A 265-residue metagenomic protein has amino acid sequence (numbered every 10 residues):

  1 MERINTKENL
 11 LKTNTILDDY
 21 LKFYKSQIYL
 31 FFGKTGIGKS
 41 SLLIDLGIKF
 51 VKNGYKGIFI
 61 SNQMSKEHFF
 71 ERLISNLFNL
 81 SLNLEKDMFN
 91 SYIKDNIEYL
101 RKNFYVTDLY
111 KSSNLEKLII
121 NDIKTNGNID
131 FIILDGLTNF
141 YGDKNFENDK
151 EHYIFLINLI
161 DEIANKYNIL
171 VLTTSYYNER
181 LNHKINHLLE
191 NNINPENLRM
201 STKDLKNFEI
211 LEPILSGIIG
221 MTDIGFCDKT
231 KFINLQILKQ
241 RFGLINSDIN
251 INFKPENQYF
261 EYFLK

Functional and structural regions predicted by a protein language model:
M1-K25, F50, I97-R101, I163 (+3 more regions): Core recognition of P-loop NTPase motor domains used across DNA-transaction enzymes
M1-L80, L211-E212: The Walker A/P-loop phosphate-binding site
N14-Y20, Y55-N128, G142, D248-N250: Cytosolic-facing regulatory segments adjacent to core modules
T35, L82, E116-I132, F146 (+2 more regions): C-terminal regions of RecA-like/P-loop NTPase motor modules
N62-M64, I169, T173-Y176: Conserved H-loop
D135-G136: Walker B catalytic acidic pair
Y141-D149: Conserved ATPase-coupling elements of RecA-like P-loop NTPase cores
